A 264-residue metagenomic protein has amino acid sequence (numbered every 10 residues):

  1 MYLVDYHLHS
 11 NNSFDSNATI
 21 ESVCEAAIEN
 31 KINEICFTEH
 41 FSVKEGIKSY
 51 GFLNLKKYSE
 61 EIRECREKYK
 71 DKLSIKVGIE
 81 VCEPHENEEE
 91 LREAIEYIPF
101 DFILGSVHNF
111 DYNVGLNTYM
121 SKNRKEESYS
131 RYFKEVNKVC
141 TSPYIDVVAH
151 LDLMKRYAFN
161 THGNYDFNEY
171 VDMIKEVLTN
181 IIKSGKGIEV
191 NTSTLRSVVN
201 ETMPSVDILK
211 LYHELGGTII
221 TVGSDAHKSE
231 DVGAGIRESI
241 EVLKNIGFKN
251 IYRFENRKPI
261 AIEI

Functional and structural regions predicted by a protein language model:
M1-H85, E90, A94-Y97, Y157 (+6 more regions): An N-terminally biased module of ancient metal coordination in phosphate/nucleic-acid-related enzymes
Y2-D5, E34-C36, S74-G78, D101-L104 (+4 more regions): Structural preference for beta-strand elements that scaffold enzyme active sites
H7, A27, I103, H150 (+3 more regions): Conserved, mostly hydrophobic/aromatic
H40, L151, G217-G233, R253-N256: Short acidic/histidine-rich active-site segments
S49-K183: Extended substrate/RNA-proximal surfaces in nucleic-acid metabolism proteins
Y97-F102, D207-I220, R237-Y252: Structural recognition of alpha->loop->beta junctions
L178-A226: Glycine/small-residue-rich hydrophobic helix-like segments
I246-N250, E255-I264: C-terminal regulatory/interaction regions
